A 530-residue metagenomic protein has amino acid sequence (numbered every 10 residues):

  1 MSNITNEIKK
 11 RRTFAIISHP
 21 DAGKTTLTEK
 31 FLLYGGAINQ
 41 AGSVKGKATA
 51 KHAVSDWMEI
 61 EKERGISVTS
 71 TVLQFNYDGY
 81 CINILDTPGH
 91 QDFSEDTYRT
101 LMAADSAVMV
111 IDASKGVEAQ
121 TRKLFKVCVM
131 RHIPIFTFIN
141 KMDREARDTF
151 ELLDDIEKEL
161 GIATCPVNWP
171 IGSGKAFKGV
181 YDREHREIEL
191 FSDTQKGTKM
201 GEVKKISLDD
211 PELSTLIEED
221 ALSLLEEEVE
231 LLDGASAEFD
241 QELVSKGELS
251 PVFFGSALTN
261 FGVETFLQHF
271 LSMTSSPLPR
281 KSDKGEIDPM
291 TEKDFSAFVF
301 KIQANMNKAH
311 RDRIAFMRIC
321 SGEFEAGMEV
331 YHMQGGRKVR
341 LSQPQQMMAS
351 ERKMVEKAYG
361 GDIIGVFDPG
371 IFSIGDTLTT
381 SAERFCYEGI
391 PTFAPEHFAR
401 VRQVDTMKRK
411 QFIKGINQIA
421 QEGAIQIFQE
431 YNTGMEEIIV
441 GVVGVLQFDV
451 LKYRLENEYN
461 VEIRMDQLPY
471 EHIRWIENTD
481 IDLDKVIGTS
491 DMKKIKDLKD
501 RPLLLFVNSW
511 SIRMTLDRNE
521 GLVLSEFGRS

Functional and structural regions predicted by a protein language model:
M1-S530: Structural and coupling elements of P-loop NTPases
